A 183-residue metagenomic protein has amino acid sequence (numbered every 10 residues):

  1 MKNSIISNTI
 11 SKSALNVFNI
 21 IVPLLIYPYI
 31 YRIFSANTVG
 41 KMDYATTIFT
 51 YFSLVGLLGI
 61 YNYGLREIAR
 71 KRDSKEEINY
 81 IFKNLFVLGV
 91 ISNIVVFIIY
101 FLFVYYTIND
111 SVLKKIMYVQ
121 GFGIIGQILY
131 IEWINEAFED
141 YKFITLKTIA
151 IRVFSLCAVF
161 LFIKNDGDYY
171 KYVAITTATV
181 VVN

Functional and structural regions predicted by a protein language model:
N3-Y61, L156, T176, V180: Signature of the first transmembrane helix
S4-K12, I81, I116, I144-K147: Hydrophobic alpha-helix/TM-entry signal in multi-pass membrane transporters
I5, G64-D73, Q120-W133: Hydrophobic, membrane-facing alpha-helical anchors
S7-N19, A45, T50, L54 (+1 more regions): Membrane-water interface segments that mark the loop-to-transmembrane alpha-helix transition
S35-T38, A69, D73, D140 (+1 more regions): A helix-boundary/kink motif common to multi-pass secondary transporters, especially Major Facilitator Superfamily
N37-G40, N79, K83, K114 (+2 more regions): Residues that define the loop-to-transmembrane-helix transition and helix capping in multi-pass membrane transporters
L88-N183: Hydrophobic transmembrane helix module of multi-pass membrane transport proteins
